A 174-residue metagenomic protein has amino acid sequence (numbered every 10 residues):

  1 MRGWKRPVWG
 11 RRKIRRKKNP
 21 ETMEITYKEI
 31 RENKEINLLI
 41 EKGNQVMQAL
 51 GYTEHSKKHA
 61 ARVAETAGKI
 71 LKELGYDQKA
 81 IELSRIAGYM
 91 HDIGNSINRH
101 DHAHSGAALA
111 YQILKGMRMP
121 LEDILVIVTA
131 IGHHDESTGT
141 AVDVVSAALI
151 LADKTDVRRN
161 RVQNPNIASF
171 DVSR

Functional and structural regions predicted by a protein language model:
M1-G3, S173-R174: Short intrinsically disordered, low-complexity coil segments enriched in acidic
R2-H102: Acidic/His-rich, divalent-metal-binding segments that scaffold phosphate/diphosphate chemistry
M47-A49, T53, H59, K72-R174: Divalent metal-dependent catalytic cores for phosphoryl transfer on phosphate-bearing substrates
